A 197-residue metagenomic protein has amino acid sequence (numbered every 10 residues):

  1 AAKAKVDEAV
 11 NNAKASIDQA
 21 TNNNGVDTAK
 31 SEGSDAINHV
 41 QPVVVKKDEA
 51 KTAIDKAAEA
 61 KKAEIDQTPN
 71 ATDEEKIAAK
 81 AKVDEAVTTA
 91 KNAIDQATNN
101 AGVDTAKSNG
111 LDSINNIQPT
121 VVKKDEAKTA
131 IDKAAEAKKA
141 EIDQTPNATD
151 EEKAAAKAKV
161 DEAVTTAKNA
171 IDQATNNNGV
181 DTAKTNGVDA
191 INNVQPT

Functional and structural regions predicted by a protein language model:
A1-T197: Thr-biased low-complexity repeat/linker tracts and other Thr-enriched repetitive architectures
